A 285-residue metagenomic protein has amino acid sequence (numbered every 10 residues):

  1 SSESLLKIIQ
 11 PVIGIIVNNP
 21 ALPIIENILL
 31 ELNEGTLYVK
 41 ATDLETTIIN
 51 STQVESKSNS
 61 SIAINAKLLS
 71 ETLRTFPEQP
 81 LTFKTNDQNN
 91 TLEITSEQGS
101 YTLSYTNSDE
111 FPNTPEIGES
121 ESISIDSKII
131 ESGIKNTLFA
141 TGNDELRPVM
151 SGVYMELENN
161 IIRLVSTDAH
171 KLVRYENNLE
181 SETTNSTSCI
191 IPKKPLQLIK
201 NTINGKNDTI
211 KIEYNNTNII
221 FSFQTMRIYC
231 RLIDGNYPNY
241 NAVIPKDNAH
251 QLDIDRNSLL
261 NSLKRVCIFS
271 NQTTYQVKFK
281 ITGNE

Functional and structural regions predicted by a protein language model:
S1-E285: Structural preference for solvent-exposed beta-strand-turn elements and adjacent flexible terminal/loop segments within
